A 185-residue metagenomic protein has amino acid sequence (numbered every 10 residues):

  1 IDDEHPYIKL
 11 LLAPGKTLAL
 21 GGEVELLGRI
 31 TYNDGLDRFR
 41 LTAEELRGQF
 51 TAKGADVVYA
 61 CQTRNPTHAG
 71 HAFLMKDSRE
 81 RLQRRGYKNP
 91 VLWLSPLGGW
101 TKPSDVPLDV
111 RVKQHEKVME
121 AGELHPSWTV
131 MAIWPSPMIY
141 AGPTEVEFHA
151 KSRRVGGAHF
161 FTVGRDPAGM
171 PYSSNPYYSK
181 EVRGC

Functional and structural regions predicted by a protein language model:
I1-C185: Active-site cores that bind ATP or allylic diphosphates and position pyrophosphate for catalysis
